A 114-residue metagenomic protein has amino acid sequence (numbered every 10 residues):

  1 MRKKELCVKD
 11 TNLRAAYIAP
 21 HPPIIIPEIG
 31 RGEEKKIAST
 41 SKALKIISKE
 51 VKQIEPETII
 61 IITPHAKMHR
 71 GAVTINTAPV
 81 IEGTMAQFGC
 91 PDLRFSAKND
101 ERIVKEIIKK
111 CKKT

Functional and structural regions predicted by a protein language model:
R2-T114: Soluble secreted/lumenal catalytic domains with histidine-centered metal-binding or acid-base catalytic motifs
